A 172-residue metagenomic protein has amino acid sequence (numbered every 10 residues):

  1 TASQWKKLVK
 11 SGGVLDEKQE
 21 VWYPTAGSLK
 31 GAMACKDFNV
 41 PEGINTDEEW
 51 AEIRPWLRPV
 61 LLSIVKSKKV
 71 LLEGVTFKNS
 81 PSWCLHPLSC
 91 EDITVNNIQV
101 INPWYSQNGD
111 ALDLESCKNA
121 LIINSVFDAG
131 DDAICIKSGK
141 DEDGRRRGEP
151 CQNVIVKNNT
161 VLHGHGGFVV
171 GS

Functional and structural regions predicted by a protein language model:
T1-S172: Extracellular/periplasmic carbohydrate-active domains that bind, remodel, or depolymerize complex polysaccharides
